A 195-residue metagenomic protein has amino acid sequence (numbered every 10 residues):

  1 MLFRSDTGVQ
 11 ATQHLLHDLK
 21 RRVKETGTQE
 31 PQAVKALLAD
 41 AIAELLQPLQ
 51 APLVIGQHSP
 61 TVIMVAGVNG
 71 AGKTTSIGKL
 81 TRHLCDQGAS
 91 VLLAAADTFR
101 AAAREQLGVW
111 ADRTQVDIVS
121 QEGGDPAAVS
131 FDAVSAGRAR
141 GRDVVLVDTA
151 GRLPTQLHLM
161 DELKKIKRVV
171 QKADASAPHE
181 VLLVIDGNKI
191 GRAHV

Functional and structural regions predicted by a protein language model:
M1-A96, A103-G123, A127-R138, R142-T149: Primarily NTPase-proximal linker/entry elements flanking Walker-type ATP/GTP-binding cores
L2, A193-V195: Low-complexity/repetitive intrinsically disordered segments
G70, T98, L159-D161: Short acidic/polar alpha-helix capping motifs at helix-coil junctions
D97-T98, G187: Residue-level signal for short, function-critical loop segments
A103-V109, D125-R140, P154-A193: Conserved catalytic-core segment of NTP-binding enzymes
